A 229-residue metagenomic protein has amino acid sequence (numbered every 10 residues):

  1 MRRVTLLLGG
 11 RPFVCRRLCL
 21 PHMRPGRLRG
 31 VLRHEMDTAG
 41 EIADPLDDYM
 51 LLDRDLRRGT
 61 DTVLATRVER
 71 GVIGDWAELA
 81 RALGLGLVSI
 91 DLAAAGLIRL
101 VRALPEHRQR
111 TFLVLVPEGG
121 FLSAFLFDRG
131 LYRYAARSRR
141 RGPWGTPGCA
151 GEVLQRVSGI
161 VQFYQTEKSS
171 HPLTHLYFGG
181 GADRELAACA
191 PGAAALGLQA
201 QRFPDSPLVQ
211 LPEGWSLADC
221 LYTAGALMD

Functional and structural regions predicted by a protein language model:
M1-D229: Hydrophobic/aromatic-enriched cytosolic interaction surfaces used to assemble or bind macromolecules
